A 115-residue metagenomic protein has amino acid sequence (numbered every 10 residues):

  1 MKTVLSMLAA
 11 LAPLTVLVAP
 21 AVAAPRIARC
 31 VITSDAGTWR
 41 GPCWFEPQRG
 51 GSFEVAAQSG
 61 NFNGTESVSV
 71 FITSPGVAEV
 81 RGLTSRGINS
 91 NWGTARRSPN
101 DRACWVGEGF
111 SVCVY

Functional and structural regions predicted by a protein language model:
M1-L8: Bacterial N-terminal signal peptides that target proteins for export
P13-A21: C-terminal segment of classical bacterial N-terminal signal peptides
V22-Y115: Cysteine-centric segments in proteins
